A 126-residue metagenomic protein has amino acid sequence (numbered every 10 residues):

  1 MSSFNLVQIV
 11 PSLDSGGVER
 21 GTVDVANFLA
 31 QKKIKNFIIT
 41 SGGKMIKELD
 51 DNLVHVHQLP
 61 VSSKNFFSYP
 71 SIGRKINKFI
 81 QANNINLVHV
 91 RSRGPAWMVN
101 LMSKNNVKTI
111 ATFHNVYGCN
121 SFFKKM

Functional and structural regions predicted by a protein language model:
M1-M126: Membrane-interface segments of envelope glycosyltransferases acting on lipid-linked substrates or membrane lipids
